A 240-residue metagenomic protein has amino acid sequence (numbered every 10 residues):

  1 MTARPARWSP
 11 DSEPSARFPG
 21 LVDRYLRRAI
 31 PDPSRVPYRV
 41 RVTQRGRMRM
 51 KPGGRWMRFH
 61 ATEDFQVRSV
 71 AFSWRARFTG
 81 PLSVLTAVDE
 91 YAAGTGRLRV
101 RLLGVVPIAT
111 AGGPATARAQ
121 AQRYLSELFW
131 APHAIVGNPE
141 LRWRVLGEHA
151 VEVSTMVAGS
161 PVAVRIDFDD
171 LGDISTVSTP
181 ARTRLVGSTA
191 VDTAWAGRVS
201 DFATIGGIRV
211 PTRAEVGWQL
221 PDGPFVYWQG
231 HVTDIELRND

Functional and structural regions predicted by a protein language model:
M1-R41: N-terminal leader/targeting segments and the immediate start of mature chains
M1-S12, T95-G113: N-terminal trafficking/processing presequences and adjacent post-cleavage segments of proteins routed to secretion
R24-V105: N-terminal mature ectodomain segment of secretory-pathway/periplasmic proteins
P37, T62-R75, T86-R99, L146-H149 (+3 more regions): Short, solvent-exposed coil/turn segments at beta-strand boundaries
M48-F59, S73-L82, L125-N138, V153-G159 (+1 more regions): Short, solvent-exposed secondary-structure boundary motifs
R77-S83, R101-P107, P180-R184, V216-P221: Short, solvent-exposed aromatic-acidic interface loops
R99-V157, A190: Flexible, processing/modification-adjacent segments and terminal tails in exported/periplasmic/extracellular proteins
E152-N239: Gly/Pro-enriched, hydrophobic low-complexity segments that function as extracytoplasmic propeptides/linkers
